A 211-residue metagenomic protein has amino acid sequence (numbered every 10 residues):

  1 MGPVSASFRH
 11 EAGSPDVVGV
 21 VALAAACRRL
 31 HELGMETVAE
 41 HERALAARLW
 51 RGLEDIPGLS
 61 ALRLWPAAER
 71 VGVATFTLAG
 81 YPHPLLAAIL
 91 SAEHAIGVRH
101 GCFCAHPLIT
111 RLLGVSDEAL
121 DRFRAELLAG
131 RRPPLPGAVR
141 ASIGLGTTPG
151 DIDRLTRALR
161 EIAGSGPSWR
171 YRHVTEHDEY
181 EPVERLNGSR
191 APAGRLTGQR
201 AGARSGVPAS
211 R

Functional and structural regions predicted by a protein language model:
M1-R211: Pyridoxal 5′-phosphate
